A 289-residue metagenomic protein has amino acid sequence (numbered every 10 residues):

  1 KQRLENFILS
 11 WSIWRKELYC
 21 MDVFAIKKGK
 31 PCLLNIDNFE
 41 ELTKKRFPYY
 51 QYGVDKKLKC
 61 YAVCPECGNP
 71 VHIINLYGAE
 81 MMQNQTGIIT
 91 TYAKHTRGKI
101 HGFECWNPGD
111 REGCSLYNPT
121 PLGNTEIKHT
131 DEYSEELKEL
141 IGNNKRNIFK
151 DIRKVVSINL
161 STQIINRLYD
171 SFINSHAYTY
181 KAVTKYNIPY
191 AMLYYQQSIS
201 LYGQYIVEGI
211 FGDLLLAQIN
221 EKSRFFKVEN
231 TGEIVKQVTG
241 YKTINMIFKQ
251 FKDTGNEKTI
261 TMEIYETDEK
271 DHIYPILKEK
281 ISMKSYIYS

Functional and structural regions predicted by a protein language model:
W11-S289: Intrinsically disordered, low-complexity linker/tail regions enriched in polar/charged residues
